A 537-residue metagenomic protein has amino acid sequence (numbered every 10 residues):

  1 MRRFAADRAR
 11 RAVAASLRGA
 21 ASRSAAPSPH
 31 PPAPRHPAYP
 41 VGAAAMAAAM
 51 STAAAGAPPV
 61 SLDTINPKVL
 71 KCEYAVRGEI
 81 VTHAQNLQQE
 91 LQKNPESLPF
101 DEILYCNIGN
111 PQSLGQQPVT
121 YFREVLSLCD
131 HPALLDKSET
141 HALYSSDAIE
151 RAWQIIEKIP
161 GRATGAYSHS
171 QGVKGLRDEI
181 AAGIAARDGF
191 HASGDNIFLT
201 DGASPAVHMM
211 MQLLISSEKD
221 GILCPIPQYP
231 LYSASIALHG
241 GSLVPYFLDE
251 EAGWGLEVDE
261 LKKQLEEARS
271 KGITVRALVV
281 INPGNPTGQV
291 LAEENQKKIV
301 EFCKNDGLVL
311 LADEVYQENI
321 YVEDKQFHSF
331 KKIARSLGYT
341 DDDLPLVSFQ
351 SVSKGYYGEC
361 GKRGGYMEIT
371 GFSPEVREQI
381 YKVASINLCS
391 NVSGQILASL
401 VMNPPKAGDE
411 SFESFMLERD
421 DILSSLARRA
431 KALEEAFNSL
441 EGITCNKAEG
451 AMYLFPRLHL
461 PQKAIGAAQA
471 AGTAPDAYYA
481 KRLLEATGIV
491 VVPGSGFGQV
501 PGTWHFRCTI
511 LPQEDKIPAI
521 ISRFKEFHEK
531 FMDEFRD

Functional and structural regions predicted by a protein language model:
R2-R10, S16-R23, H30, H36-D537: PLP-dependent class I/II
